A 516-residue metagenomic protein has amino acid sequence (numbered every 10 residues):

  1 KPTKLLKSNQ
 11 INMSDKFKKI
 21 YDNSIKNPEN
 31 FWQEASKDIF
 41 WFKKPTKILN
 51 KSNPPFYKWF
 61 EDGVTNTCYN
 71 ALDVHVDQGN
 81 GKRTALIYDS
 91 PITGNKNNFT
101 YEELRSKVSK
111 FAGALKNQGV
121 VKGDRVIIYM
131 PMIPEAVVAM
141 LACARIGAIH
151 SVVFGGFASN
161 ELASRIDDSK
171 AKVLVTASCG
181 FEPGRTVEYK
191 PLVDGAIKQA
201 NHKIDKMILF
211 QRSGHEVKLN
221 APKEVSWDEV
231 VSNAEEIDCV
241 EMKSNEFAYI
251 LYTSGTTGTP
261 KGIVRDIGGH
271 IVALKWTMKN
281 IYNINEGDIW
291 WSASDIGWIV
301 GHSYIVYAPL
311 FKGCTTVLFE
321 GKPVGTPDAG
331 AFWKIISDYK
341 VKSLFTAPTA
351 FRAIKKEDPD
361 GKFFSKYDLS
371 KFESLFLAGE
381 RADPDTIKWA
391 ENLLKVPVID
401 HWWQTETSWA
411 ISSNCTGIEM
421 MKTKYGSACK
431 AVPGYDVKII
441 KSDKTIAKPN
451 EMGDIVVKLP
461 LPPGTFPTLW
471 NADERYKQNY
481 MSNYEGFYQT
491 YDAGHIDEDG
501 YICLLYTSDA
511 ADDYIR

Functional and structural regions predicted by a protein language model:
C68, L86-L141, A158, L162-A163 (+2 more regions): Conserved AMP-binding/adenylate-forming core of the ANL superfamily
K82-T84, M207-F210, L219-Y252, T259 (+4 more regions): Conserved pre-ATP/AMP-binding loop-to-beta segment of ANL
L141, R145-E229, P348: Structural core segment of the AMP-binding/adenylate-forming
T253, V456-S508: Conserved ATP-binding/catalytic segment of the ANL
I271-I289, I299-S343, K356-K362: Conserved AMP-binding/adenylation subdomain of ANL enzymes
C314, K342-T346, K355-K422, D436 (+1 more regions): Gly/Ser/Thr-rich phosphate-binding loop
K438-L459, H495-D499: Conserved beta-loop-beta connector loops within the AMP-binding
Y506-R516: Single conserved hydrophobic/aromatic residue that forms the stacking wall/gate of nucleotide- or nucleobase-binding
